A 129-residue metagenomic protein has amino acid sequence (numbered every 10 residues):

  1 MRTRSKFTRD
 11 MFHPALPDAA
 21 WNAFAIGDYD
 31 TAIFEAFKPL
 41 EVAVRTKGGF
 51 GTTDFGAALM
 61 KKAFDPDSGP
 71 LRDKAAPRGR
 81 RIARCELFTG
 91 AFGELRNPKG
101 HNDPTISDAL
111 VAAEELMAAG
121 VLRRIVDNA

Functional and structural regions predicted by a protein language model:
M1-A91, P104-I106, L110, N128-A129: Amphipathic alpha-helical interface elements
G100-H101: Histidine-centered active-site/metal-ligand motif
V111-A129: Structured adenosyl-cofactor binding patch, chiefly the S-adenosyl-L-methionine
